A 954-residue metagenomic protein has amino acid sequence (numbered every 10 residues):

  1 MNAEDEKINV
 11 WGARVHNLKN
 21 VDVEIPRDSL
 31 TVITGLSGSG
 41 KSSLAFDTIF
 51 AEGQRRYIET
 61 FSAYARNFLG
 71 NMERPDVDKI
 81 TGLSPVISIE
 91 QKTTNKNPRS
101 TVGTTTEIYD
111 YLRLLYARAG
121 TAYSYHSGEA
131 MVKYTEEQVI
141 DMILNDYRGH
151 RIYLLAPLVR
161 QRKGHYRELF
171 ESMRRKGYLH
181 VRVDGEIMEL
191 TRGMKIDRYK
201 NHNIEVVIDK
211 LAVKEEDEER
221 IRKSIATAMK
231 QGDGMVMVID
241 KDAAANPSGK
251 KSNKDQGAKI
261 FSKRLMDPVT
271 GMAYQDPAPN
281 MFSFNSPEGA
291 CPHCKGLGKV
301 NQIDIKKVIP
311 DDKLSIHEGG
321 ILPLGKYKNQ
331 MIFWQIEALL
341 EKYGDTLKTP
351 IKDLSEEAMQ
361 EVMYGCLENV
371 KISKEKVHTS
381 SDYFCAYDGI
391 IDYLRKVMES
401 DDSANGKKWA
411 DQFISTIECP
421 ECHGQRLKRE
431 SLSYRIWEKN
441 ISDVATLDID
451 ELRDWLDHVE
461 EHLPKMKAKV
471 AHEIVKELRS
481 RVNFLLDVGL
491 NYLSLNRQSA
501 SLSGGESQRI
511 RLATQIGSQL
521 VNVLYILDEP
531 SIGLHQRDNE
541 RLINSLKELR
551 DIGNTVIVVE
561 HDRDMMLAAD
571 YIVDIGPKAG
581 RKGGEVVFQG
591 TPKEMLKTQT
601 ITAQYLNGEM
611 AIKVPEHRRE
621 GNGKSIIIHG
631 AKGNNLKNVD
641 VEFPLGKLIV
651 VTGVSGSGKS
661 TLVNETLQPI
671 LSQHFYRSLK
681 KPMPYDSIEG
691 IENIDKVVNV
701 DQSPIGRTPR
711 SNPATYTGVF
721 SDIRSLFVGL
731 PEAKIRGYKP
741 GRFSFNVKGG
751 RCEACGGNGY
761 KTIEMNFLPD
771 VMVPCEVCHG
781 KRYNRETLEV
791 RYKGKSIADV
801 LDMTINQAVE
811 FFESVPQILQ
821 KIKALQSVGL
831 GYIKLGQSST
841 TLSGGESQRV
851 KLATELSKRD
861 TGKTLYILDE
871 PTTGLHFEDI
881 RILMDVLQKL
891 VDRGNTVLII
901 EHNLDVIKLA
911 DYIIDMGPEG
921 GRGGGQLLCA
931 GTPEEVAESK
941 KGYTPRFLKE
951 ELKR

Functional and structural regions predicted by a protein language model:
M1-R954: Conserved phosphate-binding elements of NTP-dependent enzyme cores
